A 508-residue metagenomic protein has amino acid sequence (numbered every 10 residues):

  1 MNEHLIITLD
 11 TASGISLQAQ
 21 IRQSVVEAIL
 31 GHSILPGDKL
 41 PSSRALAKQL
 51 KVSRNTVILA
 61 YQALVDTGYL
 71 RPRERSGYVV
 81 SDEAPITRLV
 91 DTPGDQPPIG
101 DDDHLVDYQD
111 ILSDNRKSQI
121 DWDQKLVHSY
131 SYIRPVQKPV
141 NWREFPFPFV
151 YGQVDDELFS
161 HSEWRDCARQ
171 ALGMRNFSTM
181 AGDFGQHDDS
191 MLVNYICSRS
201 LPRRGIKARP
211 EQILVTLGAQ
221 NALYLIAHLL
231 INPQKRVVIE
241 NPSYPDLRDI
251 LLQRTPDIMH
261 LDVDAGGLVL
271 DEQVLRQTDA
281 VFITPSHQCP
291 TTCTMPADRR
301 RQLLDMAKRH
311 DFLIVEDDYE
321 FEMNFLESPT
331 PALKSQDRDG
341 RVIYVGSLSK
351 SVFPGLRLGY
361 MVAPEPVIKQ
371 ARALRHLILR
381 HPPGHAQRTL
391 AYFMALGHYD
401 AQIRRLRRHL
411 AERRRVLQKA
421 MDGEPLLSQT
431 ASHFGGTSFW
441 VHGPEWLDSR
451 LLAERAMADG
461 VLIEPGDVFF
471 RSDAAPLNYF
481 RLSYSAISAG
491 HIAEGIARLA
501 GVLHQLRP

Functional and structural regions predicted by a protein language model:
M1-R169, P366, R372, H376-P383 (+10 more regions): N-terminal basic, amphipathic alpha-helical segments
V52, Y69, P256, F312 (+1 more regions): Short glycine/serine/threonine/alanine-rich loop segments
V150-Y151, G185, L261-D262, F282-T284 (+5 more regions): Short beta-strand segments
V154, P285-C289, K350: Short glycine-rich anion-binding loops that position phosphate/pyrophosphate groups of nucleotides and phosphorylated
A168-H310, V315, E322-M323, S328-Q336 (+3 more regions): Conserved core of the PLP fold type I
S335-Q370, P382: Active-site PLP attachment segment
Y360, R388-L396: Helix-loop "lid/cap" segments that line or gate small-molecule binding pockets
Y399-A401: Short, polar/flexible loop-turn hinges at active-site or ligand-entry regions and domain interfaces
